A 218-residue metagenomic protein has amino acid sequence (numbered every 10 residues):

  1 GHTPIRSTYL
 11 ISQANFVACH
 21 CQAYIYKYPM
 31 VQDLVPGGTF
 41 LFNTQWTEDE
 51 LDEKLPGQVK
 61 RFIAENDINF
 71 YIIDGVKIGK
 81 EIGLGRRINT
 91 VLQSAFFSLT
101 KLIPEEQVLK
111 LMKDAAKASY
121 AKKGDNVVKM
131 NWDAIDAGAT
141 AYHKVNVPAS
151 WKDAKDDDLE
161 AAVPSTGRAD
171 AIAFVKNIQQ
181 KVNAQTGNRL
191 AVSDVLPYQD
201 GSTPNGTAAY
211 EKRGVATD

Functional and structural regions predicted by a protein language model:
G1-V17: Anionic-ligand anchoring segments at beta-strand to alpha-helix junctions in alpha/beta enzyme folds, i.e., glycine
R6, Y26, K123: Residues forming the flavin
C19, L41-F42, Q93: Redox-cofactor binding/interface segments in oxidoreductases and associated redox assembly factors
Q22-Y24, W46-T47: Short glycine-rich anion-binding loops that position phosphate/pyrophosphate groups of nucleotides and phosphorylated
V31-F70: ADP-ribose/adenylate-binding Rossmann-like module
L55-S119: Short alpha-helices
A121-D218: Ferredoxin-type iron-sulfur electron-transfer modules and their immediate structural context
